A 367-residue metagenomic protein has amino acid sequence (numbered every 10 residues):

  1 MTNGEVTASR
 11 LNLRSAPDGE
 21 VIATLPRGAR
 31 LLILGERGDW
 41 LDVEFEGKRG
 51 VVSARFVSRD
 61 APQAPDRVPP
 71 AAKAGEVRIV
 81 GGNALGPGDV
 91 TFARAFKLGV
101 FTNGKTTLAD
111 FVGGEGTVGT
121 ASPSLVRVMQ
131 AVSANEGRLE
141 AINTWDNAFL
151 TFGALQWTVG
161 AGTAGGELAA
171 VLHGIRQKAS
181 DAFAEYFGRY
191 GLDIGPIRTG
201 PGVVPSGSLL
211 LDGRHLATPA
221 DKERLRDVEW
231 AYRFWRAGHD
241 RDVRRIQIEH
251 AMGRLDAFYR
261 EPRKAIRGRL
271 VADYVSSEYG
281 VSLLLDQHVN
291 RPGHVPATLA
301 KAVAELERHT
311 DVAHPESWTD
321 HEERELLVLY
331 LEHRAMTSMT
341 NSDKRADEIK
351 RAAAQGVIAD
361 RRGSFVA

Functional and structural regions predicted by a protein language model:
S15-E20: Short alpha-helix capping/helix-loop boundary micro-motifs
I22-V57, P70-A71, E76-V80, L98: SH3/SH3-like beta-barrel superfamily modules
E44-P70, N103-E115: Boundary regions of SH3-family modules and the immediately adjacent low-complexity/disordered segments in eukaryotic
V57, R269-V328: Extended, basic/helix-rich recognition subdomains
K73-R94, G116-G119, M129, N143-G280: Acidic, aromatic-lined catalytic clefts of primarily extracellular/periplasmic carbohydrate-active enzymes that remodel
V126-R138, L283-L285: Short, functionally critical alpha-helical segments immediately adjacent to catalytic or ligand/cofactor-binding
G137-N143, A164, R291-A297: Secretory-pathway/luminal and periplasmic proteins that interact with or process carbohydrate-rich
D311-A367: A cross-kingdom marker for long, charged
